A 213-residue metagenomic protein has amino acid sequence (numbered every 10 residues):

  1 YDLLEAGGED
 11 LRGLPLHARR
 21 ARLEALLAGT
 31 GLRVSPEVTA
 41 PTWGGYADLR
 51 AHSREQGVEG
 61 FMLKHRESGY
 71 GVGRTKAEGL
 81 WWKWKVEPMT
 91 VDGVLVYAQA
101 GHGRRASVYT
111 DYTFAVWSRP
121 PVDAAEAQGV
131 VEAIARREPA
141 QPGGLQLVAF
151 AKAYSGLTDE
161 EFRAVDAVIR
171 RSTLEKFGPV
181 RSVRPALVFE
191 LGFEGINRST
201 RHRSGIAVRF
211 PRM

Functional and structural regions predicted by a protein language model:
Y1-T110, A115-M213: Catalytic cores of nucleic-acid ligases and guanylyltransferases
